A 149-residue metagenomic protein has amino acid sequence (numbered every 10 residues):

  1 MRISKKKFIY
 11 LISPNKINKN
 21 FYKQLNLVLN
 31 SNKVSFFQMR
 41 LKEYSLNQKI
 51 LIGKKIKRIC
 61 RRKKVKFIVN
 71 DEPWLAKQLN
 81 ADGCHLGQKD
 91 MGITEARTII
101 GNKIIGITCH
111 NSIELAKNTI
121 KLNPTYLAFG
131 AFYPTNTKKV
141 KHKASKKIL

Functional and structural regions predicted by a protein language model:
M1-Y126, K141: Conserved N-terminal beta1-alpha1 strand-loop-helix module at the mouth
T125-L149: Active-site/ligand-binding-proximal alpha/beta "capping" segment
